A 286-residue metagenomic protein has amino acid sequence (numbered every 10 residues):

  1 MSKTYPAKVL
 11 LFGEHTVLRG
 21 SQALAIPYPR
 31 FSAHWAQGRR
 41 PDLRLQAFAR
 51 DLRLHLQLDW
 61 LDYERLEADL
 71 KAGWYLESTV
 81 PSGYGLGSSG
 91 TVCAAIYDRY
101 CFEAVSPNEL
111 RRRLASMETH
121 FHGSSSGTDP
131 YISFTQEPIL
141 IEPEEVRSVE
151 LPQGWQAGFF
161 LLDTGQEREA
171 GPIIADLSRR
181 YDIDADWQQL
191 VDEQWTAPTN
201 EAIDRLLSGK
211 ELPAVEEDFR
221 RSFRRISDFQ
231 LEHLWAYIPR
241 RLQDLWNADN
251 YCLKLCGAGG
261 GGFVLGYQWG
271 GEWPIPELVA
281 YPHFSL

Functional and structural regions predicted by a protein language model:
S2-L10, T16-L18, A25-P27, A36-K71 (+4 more regions): C-terminal nucleotide
A33: Conserved short S/T/G-enriched processing/targeting/catalytic segments and their helical context
T79-T91: Gly/Ser-rich catalytic serine loop of serine hydrolases
G87-S89, C256-G261: Glycine-rich beta-strand-to-loop/alpha-helix junction loops that act as flexible
T91-E103: Stable alpha-helical structural segments in soluble proteins, enriched in small hydrophobic residues
